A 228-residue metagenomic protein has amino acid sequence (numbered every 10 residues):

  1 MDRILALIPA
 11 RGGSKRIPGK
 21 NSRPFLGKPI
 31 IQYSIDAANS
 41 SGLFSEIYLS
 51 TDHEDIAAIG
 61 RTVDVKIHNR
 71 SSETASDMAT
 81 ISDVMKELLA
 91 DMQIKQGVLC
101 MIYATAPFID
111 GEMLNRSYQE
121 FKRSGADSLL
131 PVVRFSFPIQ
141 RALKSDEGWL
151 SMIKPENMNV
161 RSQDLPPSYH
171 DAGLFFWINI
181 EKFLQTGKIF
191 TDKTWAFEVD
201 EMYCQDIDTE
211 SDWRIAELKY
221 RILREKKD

Functional and structural regions predicted by a protein language model:
D2-S50: N-terminal glycine-rich phosphate-binding loop and ensuing alpha1 helix
L43, T62-D64, D146: Short, structured coil segments at secondary-structure junctions
L43-Y48, D127, M202-Y203: Short active-site oxyanion
F44, I94-Q96, R123-A126: Short, high-confidence coil segments that cap the C-terminus of an alpha-helix and link into the following beta-strand
Y48, E54-C100, F108-E112, R116: Short phosphate-binding loop-to-helix
T51, I109, W177-N179, V199 (+1 more regions): A conserved hydrophobic position in a structured secondary element of the catalytic/binding core that shapes
D83, P107-K193: Conserved core of the sugar-phosphate nucleotidyltransferase
E198, Y203-D228: Hydrophobic helical membrane-anchoring modules
